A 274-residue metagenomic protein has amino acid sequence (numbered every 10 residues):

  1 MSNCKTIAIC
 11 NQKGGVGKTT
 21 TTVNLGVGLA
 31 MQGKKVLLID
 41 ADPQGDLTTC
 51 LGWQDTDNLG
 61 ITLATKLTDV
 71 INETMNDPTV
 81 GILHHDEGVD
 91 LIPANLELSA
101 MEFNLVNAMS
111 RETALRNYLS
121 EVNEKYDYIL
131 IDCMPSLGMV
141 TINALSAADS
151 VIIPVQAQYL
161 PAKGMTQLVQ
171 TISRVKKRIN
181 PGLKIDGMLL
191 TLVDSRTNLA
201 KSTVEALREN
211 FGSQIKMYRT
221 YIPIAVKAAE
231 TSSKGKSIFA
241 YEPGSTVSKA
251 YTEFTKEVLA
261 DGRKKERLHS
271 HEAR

Functional and structural regions predicted by a protein language model:
M1-R274: P-loop NTP-binding core
